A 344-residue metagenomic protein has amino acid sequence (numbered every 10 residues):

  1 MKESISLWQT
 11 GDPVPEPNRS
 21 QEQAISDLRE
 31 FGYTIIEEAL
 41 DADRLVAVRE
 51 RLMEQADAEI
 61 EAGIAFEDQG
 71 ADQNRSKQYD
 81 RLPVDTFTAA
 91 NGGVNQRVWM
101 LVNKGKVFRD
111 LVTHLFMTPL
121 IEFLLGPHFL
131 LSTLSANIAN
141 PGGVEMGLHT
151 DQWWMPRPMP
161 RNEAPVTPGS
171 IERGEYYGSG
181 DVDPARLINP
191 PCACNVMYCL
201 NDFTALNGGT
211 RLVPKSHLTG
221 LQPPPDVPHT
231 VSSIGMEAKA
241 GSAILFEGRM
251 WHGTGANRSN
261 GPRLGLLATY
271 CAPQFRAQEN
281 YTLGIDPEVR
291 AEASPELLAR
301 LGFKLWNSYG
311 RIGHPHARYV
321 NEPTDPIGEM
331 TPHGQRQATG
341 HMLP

Functional and structural regions predicted by a protein language model:
M1-E30, E37-G174: Non-heme Fe(II)-dependent double-stranded beta-helix
I36, Y198, I244-F246: Short hydrophobic-aromatic micro-motifs
P119-L120, V144-E237, R276-I285: Catalytic core of non-heme Fe(II) oxygenases with the double-stranded beta-helix
L130, P190-C192, N260-P262: A short, structural micro-pattern
L134-A136, V196-Y198, L266-Y270: A structural signal for short, well-ordered beta-strand segments
N137, D151, S216, M250-W251: Catalytic metal-binding/acid-base residues of hydrolase active sites
N140, L200-D202, Y270-A272: Non-catalytic surface loops within mature trypsin-like serine protease
T219-W251, G255-P344: Conserved double-stranded beta-helix
